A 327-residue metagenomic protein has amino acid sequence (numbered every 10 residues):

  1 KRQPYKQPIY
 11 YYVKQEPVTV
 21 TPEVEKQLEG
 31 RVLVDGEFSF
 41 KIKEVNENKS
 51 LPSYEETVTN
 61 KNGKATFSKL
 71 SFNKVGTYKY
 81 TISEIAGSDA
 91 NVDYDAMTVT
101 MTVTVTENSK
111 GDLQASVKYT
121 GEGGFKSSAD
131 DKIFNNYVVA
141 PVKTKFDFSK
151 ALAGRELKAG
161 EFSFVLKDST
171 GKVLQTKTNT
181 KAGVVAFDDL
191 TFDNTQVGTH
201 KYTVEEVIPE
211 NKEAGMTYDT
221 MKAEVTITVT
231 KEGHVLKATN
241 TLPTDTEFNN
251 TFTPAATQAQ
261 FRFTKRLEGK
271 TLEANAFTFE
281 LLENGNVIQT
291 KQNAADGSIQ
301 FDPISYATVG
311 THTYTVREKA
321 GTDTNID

Functional and structural regions predicted by a protein language model:
K1-D327: Solvent-exposed loop/turn and edge beta-strand elements of beta-rich ligand-binding domains
